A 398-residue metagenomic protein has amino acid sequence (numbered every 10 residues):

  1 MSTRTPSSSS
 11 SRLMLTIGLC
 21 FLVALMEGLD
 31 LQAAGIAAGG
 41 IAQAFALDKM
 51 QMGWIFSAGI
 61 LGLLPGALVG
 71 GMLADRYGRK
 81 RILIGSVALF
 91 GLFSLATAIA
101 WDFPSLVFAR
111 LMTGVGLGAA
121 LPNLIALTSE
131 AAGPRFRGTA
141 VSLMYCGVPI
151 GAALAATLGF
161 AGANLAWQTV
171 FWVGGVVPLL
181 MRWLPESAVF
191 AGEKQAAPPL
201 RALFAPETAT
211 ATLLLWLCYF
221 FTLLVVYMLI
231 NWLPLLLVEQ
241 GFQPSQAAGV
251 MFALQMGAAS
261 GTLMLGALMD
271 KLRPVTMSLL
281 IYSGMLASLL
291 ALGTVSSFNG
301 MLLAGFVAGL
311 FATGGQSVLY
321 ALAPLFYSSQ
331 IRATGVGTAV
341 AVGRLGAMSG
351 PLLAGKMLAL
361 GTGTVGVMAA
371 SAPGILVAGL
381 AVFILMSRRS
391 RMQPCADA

Functional and structural regions predicted by a protein language model:
L15-K49, L229-L233: Extracytoplasmic
G35, E207-T262: Extracytoplasmic gate region of multi-pass secondary transporters
A46, G78, I99-S105, R273 (+1 more regions): Helix-breaking motifs and short loop linkers at transmembrane-helix boundaries and internal kinks in secondary membrane
P65-F103: Conserved MFS/SLC helix-loop-helix module at the cytosolic interface between two early adjacent transmembrane helices
A67-G78, T262-R273, L358: Helix-to-loop junctions at the C-terminal end of transmembrane segments in multipass secondary transporters
L89, F93, P104-M112, N299-V307: Paired small-residue
A109-C146: Cytoplasmic helix-loop-helix junction between adjacent transmembrane helices in 12-TM secondary transporters
M144-P185: Helix-loop-helix hairpin linking two adjacent transmembrane segments in secondary transporters
